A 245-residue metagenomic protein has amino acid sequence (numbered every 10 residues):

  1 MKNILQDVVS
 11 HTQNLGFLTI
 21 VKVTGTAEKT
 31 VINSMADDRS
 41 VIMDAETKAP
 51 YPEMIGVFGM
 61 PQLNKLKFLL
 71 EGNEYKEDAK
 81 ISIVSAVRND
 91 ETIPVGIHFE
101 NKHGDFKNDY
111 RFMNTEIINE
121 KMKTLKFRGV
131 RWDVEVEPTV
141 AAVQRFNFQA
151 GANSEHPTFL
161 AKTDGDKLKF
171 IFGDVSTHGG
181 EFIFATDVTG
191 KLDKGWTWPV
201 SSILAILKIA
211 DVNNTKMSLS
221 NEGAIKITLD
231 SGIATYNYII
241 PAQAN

Functional and structural regions predicted by a protein language model:
M1-D44, K48-N108, R131-N245: DNA polymerase processivity clamps
E100, D105, D109-M122, K126: Short, well-ordered, aromatic-rich surface patches in folded extracellular/luminal domains
